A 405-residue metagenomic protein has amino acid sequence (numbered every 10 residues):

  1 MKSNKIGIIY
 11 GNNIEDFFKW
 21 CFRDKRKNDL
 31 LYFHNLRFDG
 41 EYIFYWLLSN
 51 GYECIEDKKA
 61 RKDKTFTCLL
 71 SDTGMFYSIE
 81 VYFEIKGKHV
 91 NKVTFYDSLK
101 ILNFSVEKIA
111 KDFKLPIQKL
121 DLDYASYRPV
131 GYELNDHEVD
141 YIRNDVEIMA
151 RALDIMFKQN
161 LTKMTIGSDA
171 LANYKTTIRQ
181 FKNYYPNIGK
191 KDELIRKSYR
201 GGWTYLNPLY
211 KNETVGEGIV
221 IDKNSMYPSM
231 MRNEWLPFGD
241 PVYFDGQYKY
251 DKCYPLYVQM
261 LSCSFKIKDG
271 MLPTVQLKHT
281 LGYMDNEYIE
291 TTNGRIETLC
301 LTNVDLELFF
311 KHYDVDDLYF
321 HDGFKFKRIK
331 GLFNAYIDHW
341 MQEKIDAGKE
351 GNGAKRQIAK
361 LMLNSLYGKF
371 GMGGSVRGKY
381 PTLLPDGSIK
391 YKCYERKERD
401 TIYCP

Functional and structural regions predicted by a protein language model:
K2-P405: Conserved acidic
